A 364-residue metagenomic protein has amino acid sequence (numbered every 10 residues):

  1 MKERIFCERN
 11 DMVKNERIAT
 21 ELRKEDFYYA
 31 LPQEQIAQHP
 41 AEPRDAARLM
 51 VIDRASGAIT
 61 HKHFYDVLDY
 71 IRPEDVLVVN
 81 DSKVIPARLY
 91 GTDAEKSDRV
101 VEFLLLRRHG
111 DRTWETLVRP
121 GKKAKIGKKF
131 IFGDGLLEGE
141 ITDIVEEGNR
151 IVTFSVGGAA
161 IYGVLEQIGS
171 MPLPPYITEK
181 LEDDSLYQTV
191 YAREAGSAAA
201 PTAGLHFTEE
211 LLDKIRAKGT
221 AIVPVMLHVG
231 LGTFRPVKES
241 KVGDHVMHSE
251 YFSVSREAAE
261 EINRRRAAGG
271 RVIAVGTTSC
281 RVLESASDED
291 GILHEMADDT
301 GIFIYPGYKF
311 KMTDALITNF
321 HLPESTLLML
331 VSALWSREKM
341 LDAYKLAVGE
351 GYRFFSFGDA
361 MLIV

Functional and structural regions predicted by a protein language model:
V13-V364: Surface-exposed, charge/polar-rich loops and edge strands
